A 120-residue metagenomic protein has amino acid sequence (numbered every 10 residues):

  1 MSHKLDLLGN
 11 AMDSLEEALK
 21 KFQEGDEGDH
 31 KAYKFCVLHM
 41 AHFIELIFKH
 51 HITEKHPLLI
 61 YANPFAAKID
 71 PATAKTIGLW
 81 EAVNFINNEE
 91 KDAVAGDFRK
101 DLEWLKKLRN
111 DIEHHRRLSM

Functional and structural regions predicted by a protein language model:
M1-L38, E54: Charged alpha-helical initiation segments
D6-N10, A74, D97-W104: A generic short alpha-helical patch detector that favors 3-5-residue windows in or near N-terminal regions
S14-E17, H39, L46, L105-L108: Amphipathic, well-ordered alpha-helical segments in soluble domains
K20-E24, F85, E113-H115: Short, charged/polar, low-complexity loop and linker segments that flank or interrupt alpha-helical bundles
G25, A41-K49: N-terminal "first-domain core" detector
I47-L59, R116-S119: Amphipathic alpha-helical interaction segments
I52-A93: Short, charged amphipathic alpha-helical segments flanked by flexible coils
F98-S119: Histidine-centered, metal-coordinating catalytic motifs and their short helical/loop contexts
